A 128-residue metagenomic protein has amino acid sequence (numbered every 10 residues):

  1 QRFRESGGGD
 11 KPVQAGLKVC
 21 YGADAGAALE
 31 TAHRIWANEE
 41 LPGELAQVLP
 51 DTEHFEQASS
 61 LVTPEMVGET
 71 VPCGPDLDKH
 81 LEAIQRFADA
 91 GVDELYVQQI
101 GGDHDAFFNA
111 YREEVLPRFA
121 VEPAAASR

Functional and structural regions predicted by a protein language model:
Q1-R128: Active-site-adjacent structural elements that line small-molecule/cofactor binding pockets in enzymes
